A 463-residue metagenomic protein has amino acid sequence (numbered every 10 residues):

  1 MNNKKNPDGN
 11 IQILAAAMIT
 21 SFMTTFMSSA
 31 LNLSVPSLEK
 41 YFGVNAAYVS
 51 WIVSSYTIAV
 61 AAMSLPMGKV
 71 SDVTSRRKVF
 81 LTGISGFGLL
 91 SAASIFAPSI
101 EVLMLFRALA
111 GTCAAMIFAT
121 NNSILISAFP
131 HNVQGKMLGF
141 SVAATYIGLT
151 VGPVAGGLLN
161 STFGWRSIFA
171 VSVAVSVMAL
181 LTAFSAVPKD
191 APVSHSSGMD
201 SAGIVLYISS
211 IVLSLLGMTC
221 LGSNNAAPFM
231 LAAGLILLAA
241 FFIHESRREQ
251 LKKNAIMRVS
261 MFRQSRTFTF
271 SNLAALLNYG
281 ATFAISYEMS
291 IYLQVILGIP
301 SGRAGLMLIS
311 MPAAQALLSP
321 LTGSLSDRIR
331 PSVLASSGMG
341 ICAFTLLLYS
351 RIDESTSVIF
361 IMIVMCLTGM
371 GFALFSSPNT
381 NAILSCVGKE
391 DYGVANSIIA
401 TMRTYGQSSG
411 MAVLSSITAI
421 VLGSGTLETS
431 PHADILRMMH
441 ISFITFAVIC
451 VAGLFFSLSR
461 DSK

Functional and structural regions predicted by a protein language model:
M1-T25, K40: Cytosolic juxtamembrane N-terminal segment immediately preceding the first transmembrane helix of multi-pass
Q12-M23, L31-L33, A144, T162-F163 (+3 more regions): 12-transmembrane solute porter fold
A17, T24, V53-Y56, V60 (+11 more regions): Structural signature of transmembrane alpha-helices in multi-pass secondary transporters
S34-A62, L103, G302-L306: Extracellular/periplasmic helix-loop-helix junction of adjacent transmembrane segments in MFS-like secondary
S54-G68, F118-N122, I309-T322: Central cavity-lining transmembrane alpha-helices of secondary-active solute carriers, predominantly the Major
S64, G68-A202: Helix-loop-helix hairpins in multi-pass membrane proteins, especially solute transporters
G148-N160, S214, M218, G410 (+2 more regions): Small-residue (Gly/Pro/Ala) motifs that create kinks and tight helix-helix packing interfaces
T162-A274, I299, M307: Hydrophobic transmembrane-helix bundles of small-molecule transporters
